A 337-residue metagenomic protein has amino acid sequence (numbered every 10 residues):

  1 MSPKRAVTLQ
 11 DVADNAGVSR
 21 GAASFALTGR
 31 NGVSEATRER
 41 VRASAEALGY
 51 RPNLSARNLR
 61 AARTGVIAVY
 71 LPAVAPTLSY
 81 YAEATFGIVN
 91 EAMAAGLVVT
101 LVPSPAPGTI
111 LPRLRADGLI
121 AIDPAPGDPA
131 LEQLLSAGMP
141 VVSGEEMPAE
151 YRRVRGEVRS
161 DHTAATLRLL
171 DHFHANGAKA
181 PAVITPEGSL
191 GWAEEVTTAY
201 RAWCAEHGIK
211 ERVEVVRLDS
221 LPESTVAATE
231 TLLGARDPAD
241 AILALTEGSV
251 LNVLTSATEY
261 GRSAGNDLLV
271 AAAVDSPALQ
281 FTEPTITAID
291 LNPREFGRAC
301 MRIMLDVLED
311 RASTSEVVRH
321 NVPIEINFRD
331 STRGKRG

Functional and structural regions predicted by a protein language model:
M1-G65, R336: N-terminal helix-turn-helix DNA-binding module of bacterial transcription factors
M1-K4, V66-D171, G234: Alpha-helical recognition/docking segments in bacterial nutrient-uptake and carbohydrate-utilization systems
A22-S24, L59-A75, H172, A180-E187: Short beta-strand segments enriched in small/hydrophobic residues
R40, Y80-A94, A165-R168, G191-E211 (+2 more regions): Short, solvent-exposed amphipathic alpha-helices that sit in or adjacent to ligand/effector-binding or catalytic
A92-P103, V183, R201-E223, A241: Short beta-strand elements in bilobed, periplasmic/extracellular small-molecule ligand-binding domains
E157-V183, A193-E194, P222-E230, L291-D310: Hydrophobic alpha-helical segments within soluble ligand-binding/sensing domains
L167-H207, T314-T332: An alpha-beta-alpha
E230-G337: Flexible loop/turn connectors
